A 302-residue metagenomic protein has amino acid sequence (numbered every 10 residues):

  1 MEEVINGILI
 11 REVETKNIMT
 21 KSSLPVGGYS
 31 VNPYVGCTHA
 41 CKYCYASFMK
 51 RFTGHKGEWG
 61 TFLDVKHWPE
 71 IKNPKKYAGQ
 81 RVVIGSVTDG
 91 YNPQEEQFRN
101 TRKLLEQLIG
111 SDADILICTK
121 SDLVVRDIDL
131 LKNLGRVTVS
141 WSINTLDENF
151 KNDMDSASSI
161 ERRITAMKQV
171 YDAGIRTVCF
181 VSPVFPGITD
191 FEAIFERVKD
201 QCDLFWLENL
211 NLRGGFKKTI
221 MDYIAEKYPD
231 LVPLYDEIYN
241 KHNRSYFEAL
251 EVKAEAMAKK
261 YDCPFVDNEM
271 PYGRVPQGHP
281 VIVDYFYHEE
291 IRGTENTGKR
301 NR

Functional and structural regions predicted by a protein language model:
M1-T138, L146-N149, I160-E161, T165 (+1 more regions): Conserved Radical SAM active-site core
E2-E14, E192-R302: Auxiliary Fe-S-binding modules of radical SAM enzymes
Y29, V82, I115, V139-W141 (+3 more regions): Hydrophobic faces of well-ordered beta-strands that scaffold small-molecule active sites in alpha/beta enzyme cores
V83-N92, D122-V125, V137-A157, P186 (+2 more regions): Conserved radical SAM core fold
I109, Y171-D172, K199, K259: Anion (oxyanion) recognition and catalysis
K120, S142, V266-M270: Conserved beta-strand termini and adjacent loop/short-helix elements that scaffold enzyme active sites in alpha/beta
N133-V139, K199-L204: Glycine-enriched alpha-helix->loop->beta-strand junction motifs that scaffold or abut catalytic
S156, K168-T189, N240-R244: Conserved strand-turn element in the central/C-terminal portion of the radical SAM core barrel that lines
